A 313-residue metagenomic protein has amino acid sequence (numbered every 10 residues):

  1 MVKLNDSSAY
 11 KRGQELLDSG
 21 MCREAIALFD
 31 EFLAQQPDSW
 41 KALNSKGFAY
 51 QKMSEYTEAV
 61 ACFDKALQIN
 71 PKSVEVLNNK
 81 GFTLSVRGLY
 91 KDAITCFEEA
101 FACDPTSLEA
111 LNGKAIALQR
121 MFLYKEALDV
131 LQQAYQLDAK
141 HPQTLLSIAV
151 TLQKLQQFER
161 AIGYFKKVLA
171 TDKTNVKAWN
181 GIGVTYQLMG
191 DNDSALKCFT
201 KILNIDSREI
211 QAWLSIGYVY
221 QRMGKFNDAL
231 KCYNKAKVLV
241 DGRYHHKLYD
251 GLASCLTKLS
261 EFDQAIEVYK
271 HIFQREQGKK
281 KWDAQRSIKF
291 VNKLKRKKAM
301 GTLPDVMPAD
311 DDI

Functional and structural regions predicted by a protein language model:
S7, K41, E75, E109 (+5 more regions): Start-of-helix register in tetratricopeptide repeats
D18-S19, K52, V86, R120-M121 (+5 more regions): Register position in tetratricopeptide repeats
F32, K65-A66, E99-A100, Q133-A134 (+4 more regions): Canonical positions in the second alpha-helix
Q35, I69, C103, L137 (+4 more regions): Structural marker of alpha-solenoid helical repeat scaffolds
